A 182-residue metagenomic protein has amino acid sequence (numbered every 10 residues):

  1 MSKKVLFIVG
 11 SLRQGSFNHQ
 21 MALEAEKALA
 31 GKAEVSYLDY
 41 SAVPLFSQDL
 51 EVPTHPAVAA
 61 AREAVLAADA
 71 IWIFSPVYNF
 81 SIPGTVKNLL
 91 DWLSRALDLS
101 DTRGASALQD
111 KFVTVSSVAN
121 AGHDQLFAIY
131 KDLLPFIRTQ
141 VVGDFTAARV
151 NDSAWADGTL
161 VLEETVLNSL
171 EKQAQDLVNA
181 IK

Functional and structural regions predicted by a protein language model:
S2-K32: N-terminal beta1-alpha1 ligand-phosphate binding loop
L6, Q140-K182: Glycine-rich phosphate/pyrophosphate-binding loop and the adjoining helix
A30-S36, T139-V141: A generic structural motif
Y40-P56, A154-T159: N-terminal beta-loop-helix "entrance" segment that forms/cooperates in small-molecule cofactor or anionic ligand
L50-A67, T165, S169: Glycine-rich, highly charged phosphate/nucleotide-binding loops
A57-I137: Helix-loop-strand module that forms the ligand-binding subsite of alpha/beta enzymes
